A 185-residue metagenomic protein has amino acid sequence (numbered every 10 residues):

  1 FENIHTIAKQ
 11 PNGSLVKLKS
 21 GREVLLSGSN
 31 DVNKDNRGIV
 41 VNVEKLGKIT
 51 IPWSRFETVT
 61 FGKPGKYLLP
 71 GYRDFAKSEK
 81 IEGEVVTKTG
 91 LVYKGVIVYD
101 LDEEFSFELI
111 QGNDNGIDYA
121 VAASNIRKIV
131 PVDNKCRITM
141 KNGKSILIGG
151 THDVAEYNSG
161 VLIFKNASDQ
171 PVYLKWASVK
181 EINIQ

Functional and structural regions predicted by a protein language model:
F1-Q185: Compositionally biased alpha-helical segments
